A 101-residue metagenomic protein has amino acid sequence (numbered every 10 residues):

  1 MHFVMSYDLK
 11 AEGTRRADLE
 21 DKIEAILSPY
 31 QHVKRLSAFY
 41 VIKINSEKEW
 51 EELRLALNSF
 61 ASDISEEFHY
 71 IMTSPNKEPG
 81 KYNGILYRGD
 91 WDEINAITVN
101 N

Functional and structural regions predicted by a protein language model:
M1-H2, L36-F39: Short, surface-exposed beta-edge/turn micro-motifs
M1-T14: Short, extreme N-terminal segment that most often corresponds to the first beta-strand
M5, Y40-K43: Short cationic amphipathic helices and targeting signals
E20-E24, S28-Q31, L36, K43-N101: Charged interaction segments
